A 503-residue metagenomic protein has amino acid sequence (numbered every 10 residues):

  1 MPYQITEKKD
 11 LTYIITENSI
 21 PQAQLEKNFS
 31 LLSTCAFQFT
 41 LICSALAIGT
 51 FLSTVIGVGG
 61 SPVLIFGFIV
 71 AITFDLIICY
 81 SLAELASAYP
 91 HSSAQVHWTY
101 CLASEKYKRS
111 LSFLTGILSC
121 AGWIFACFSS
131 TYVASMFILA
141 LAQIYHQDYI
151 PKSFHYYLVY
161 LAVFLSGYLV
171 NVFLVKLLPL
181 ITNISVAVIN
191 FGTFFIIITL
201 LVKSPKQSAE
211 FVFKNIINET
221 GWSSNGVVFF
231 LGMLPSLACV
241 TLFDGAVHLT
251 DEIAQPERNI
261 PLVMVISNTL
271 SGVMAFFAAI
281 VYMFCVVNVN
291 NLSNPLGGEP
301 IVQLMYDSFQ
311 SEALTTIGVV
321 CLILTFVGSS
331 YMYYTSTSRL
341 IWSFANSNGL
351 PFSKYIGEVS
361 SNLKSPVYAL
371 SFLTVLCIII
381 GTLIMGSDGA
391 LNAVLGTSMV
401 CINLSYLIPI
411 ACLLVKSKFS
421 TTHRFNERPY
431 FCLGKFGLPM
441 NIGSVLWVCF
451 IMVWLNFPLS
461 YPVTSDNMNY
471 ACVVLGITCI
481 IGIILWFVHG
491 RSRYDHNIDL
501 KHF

Functional and structural regions predicted by a protein language model:
M1-P62, D75-L76, Y80, R493-F503: Membrane-interface "cap" regions at the ends of multi-pass membrane proteins
F68-I69, S112, A142-V175, F191-I196 (+3 more regions): Transmembrane alpha-helical segments of multi-pass small-molecule transport proteins
L76-F164, Y168, F326, S330-L340 (+1 more regions): Hydrophobic transmembrane alpha-helices that form the core helical bundles of multi-pass secondary transporters
H91, T115-V133, V240-E252, A313-F352 (+2 more regions): Membrane-helix boundary/coupling elements in multi-pass transport proteins
H97-E105, Q143-I144, E219, V263 (+2 more regions): TM-loop-TM module centered on a large, flexible mid-protein loop between adjacent transmembrane helices in multi-pass
D148-H155, N183-Q310, T315: Helix-loop-helix junctions that connect adjacent transmembrane segments in multi-pass membrane transporters
Y156-F213, T241, M264-N268, L395-Y406 (+2 more regions): Membrane-interface loop-to-helix entry segments
K354-V367, Y406-V473: C-terminal membrane-solvent junction of multi-pass transporters and transport-like membrane proteins
